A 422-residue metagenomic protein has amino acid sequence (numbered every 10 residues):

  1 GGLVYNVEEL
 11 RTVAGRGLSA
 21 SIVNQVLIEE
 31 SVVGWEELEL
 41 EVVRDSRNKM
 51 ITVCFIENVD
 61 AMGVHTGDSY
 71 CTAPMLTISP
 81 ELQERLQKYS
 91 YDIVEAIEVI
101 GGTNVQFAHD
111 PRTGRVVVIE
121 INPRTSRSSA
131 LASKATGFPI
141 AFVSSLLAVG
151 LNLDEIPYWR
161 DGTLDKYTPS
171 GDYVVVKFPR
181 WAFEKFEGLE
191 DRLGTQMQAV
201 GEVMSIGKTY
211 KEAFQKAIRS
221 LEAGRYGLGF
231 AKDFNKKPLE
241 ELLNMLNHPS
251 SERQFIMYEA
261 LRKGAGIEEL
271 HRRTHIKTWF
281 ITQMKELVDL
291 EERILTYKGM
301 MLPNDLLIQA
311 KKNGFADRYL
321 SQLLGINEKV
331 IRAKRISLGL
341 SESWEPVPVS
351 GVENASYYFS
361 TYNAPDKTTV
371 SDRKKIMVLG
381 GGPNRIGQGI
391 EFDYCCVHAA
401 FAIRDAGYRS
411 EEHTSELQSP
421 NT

Functional and structural regions predicted by a protein language model:
L3-L306, A310-G314, L338, E342-S343 (+4 more regions): ATP-dependent carboxylate activation and anion-phosphoryl transfer catalytic cores that bind Mg-ATP to form
I121, G381, L417: Residues immediately flanking
S126, I386, T422: Conserved protein kinase catalytic core
R272-T282, Q322-A333: Short, basic interhelical loop/turn and adjoining N-cap of the next helix at nucleic-acid- or acidic-partner-contacting
A310-N313, Y319-L323: Extended, domain-scale alpha-helical bundle/helix-rich regions
R318, R332-E411: Non-catalytic terminal/interface segments that mediate subunit docking, oligomerization, and allosteric communication
E412-T422: Single conserved hydrophobic/aromatic residue that forms the stacking wall/gate of nucleotide- or nucleobase-binding
